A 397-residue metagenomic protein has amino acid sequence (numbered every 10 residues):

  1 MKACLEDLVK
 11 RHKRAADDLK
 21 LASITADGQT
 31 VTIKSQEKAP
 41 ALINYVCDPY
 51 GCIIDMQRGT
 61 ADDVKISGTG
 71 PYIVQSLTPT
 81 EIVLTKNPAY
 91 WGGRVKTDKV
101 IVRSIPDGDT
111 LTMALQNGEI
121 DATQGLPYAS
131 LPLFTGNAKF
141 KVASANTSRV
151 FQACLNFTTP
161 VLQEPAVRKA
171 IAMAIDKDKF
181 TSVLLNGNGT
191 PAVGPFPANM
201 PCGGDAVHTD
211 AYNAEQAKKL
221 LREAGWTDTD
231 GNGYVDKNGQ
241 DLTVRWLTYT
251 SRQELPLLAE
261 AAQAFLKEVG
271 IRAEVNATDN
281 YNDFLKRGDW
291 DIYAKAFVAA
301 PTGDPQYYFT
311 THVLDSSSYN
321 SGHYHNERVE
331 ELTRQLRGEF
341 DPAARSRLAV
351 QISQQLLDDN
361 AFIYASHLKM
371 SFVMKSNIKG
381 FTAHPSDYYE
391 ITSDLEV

Functional and structural regions predicted by a protein language model:
M1-H12, V161: Aromatic- and charge-enriched surface segment that lines or borders ligand/interaction sites
K10-M56: Surface-exposed binding/hinge segments that line and control ligand-binding clefts or catalytic entry sites
V31-I33, G70-Q75, I82-V83, D98-S104 (+3 more regions): Short, well-ordered beta-strand elements
A41-G51, T69, C154, V373-T392: A structural "hinge/loop" feature
N44-V95, K99, D109, A214-E215 (+1 more regions): Gly/Pro-rich hinge or "lid" segments in bacterial periplasmic/extracellular proteins
T60, P88-L133, R272: Ligand-site clamp/hinge motif
Q163-Q263, Q351: Append "and occasionally in soluble cytosolic enzymes with long acidic Gly/Pro-rich linkers
I175-G204, E254-Q263, F284-V397: Detector for C-terminal structural segments
